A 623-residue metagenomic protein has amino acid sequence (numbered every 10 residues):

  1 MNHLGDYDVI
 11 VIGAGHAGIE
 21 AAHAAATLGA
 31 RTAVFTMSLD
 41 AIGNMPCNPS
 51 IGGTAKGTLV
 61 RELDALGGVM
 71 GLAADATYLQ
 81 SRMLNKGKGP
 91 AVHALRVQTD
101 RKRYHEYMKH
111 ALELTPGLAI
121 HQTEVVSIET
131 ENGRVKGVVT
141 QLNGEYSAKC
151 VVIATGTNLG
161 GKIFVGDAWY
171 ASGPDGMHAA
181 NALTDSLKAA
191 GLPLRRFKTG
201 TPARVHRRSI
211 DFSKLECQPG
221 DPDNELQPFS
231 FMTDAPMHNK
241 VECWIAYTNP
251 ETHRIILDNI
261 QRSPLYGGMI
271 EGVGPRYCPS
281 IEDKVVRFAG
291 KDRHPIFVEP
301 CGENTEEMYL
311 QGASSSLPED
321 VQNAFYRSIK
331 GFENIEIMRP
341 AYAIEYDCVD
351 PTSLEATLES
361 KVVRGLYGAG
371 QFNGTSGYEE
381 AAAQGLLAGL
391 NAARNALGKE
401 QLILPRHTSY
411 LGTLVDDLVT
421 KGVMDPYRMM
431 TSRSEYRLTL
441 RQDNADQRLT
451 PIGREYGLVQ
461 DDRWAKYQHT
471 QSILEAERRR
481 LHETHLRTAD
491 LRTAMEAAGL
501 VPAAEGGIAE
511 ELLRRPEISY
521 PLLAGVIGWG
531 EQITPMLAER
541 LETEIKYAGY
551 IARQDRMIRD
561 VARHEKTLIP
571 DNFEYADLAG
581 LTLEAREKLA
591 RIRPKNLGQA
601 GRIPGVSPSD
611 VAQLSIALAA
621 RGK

Functional and structural regions predicted by a protein language model:
H3-A17: Beta1/beta-strand and adjacent pyrophosphate-binding region of the FAD-binding site in flavoprotein oxidoreductases
G5, Q141-C150: Core beta-strand elements of the Rossmann-like FAD/NAD(P) dinucleotide-binding domain in flavoenzyme oxidoreductases
H23-S127, E131, L142, A154-A171 (+3 more regions): Conserved N-terminal/central alpha/beta ligand/cofactor-binding core
S38-D40, K56, M83, T184-N323 (+3 more regions): An anion/pyrophosphate-binding glycine-rich loop and adjacent beta-alpha core in soluble alpha-beta enzymes
C150, T155-L159, L317, K330: Glycine-/small-residue-rich beta->alpha transition segments that form the dinucleotide
Y309-T375, I403-D416, T534-K588, R593: A glycine-rich dinucleotide-binding beta-alpha-beta segment and adjacent secondary-structure elements that constitute
A381-L402: Internal hydrophobic alpha-helix adjacent to the cofactor/substrate pocket in enzyme cavities
R433, T439, A445, T450-A612 (+1 more regions): Extended, charge-enriched "interface" segments that sit outside catalytic cores
